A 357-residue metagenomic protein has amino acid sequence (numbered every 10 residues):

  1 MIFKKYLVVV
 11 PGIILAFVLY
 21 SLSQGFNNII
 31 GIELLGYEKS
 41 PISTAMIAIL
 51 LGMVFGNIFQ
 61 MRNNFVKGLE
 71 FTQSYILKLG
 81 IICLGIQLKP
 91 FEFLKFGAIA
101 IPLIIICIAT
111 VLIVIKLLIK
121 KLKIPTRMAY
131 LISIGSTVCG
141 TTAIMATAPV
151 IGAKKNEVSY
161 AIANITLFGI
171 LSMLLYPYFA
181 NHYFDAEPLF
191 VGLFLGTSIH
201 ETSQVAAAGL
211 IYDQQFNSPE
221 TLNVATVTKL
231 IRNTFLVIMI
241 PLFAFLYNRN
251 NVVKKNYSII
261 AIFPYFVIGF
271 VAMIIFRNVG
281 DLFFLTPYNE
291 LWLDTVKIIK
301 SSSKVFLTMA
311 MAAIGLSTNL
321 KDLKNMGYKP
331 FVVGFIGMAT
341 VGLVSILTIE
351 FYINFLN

Functional and structural regions predicted by a protein language model:
M1, A16, L117-L122, L175-S198 (+2 more regions): Juxtamembrane and boundary regions of transmembrane helices in multi-pass small-molecule transporters and channels
I2-F71, L84-F91, P241-S303, A310-D322 (+1 more regions): Structural signature of multi-pass alpha-helical membrane transport proteins
P11-L15, F71-G80, L84-K116, S159-I170 (+3 more regions): Entry/N-cap segments of selected transmembrane alpha helices and their immediately preceding amphipathic helices
L19, S23, V111, I115 (+9 more regions): Alpha-helical transmembrane segments of multipass membrane proteins
I32, F59-M61, L88-P90, K121-M128 (+5 more regions): Juxtamembrane helix-boundary/capping and inter-helix hinge elements in multi-pass membrane proteins
Y37-L51, S74, F96-A109, S133-S136 (+3 more regions): Structural signature of hydrophobic alpha-helical transmembrane segments
P102-I132, S172-P188, V279-F283, V305-A313 (+3 more regions): Transmembrane alpha-helices that form the ion-translocation and gating core of multi-pass ion transport proteins
I124-S172, F190-Q214, S302: Alpha-helical membrane segments and immediately flanking helix-loop junctions that form or couple to the substrate/ion
